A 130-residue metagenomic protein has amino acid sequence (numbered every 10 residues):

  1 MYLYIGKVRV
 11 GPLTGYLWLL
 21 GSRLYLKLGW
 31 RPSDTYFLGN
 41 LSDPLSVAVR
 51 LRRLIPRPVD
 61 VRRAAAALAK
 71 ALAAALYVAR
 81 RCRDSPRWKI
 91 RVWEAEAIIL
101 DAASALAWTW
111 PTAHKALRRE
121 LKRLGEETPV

Functional and structural regions predicted by a protein language model:
M1, R57-P58, K122-V130: Short intrinsically disordered terminal tails
L3, R9-V10, G15-L19, L24-L28: Short linear proline/tyrosine/threonine-rich motifs used for host-factor recruitment and membrane trafficking/assembly
G21-S42, S46-R50, A65, S85-R87 (+1 more regions): Acidic, low-complexity, intrinsically disordered interaction modules
P44, A64-A75, A95-E96: Short amphipathic alpha-helical heptad-repeat segments
I55-V61, R80-V92, A107-H114: Charged, low-complexity interaction regions
W88-L100, R118: Short, charged, amphipathic alpha-helical segments
A113-L121: Short, charged early-sequence alpha-helical segments and their helix-coil boundaries
